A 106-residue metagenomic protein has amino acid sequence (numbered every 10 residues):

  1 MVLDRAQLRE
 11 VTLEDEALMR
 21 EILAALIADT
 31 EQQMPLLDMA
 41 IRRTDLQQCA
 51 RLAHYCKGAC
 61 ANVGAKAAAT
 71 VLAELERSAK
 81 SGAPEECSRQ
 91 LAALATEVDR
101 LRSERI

Functional and structural regions predicted by a protein language model:
M1-I106: Two-component system phosphorelay core
